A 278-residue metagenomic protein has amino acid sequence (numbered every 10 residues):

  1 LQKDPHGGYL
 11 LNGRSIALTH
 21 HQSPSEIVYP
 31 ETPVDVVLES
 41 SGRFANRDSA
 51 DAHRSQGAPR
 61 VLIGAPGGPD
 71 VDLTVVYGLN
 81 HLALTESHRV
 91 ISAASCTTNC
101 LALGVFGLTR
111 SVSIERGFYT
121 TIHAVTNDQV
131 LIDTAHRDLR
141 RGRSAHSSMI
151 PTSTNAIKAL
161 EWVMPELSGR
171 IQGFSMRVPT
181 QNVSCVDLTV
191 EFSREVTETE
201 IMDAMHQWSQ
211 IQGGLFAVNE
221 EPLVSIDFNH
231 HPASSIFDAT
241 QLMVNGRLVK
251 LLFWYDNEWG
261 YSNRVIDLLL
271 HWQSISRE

Functional and structural regions predicted by a protein language model:
L1-G142, M243, D267, I275-S276: N-terminal Rossmann-like NAD(P) cofactor-binding subdomain of oxidoreductases, focused on the glycine-rich
L1-V28, S113-R116, T121-V249: C-terminal substrate-binding/catalytic lobe of Rossmann-fold NAD(P)-dependent oxidoreductases
D35, E39, D187, D256: Acidic active-site catalytic centers that drive phospho-/nucleotidyl reactions and related ester hydrolyses
F44, N99, E195-V196, W259-G260: A generic structural signal for alpha-helix starts
A52, L103-G107, K158-V163, D187 (+2 more regions): Alpha-helical scaffold segments in soluble metabolic enzymes
N80-H81, N99, S148, N182 (+2 more regions): Asparagine-centered polar/low-complexity signal
P232-E278: NAD(P)-dependent Rossmann-like dehydrogenase/reductase catalytic/cofactor-binding core
